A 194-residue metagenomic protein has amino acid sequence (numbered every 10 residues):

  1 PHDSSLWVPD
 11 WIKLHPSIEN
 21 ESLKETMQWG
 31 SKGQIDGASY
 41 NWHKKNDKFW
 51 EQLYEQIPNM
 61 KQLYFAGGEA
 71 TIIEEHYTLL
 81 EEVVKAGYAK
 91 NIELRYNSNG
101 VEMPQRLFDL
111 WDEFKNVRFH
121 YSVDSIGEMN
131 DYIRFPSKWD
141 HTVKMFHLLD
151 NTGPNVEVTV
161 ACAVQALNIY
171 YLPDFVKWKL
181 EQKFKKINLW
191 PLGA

Functional and structural regions predicted by a protein language model:
H2-D47, I57-E74, V84-R106, D112-K144 (+2 more regions): Core AdoMet radical
F49-L53, L79, R106-L110, K138-L149 (+1 more regions): A general structural detector for well-ordered alpha-helical segments in enzyme core domains, enriched
A166-Q182: Catalytic cores of alpha/beta
